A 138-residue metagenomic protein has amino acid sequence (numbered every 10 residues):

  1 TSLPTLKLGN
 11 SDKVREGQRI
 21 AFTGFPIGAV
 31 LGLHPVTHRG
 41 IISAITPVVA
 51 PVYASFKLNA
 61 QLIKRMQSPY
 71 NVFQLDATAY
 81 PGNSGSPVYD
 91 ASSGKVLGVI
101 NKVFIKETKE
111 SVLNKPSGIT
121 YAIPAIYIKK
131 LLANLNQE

Functional and structural regions predicted by a protein language model:
T1-G32, I128-K129, Q137-E138: Conserved active-site neighborhood of the chymotrypsin/trypsin-like protease fold
T1-T5, P35-A133: Active-site region of chymotrypsin-like
